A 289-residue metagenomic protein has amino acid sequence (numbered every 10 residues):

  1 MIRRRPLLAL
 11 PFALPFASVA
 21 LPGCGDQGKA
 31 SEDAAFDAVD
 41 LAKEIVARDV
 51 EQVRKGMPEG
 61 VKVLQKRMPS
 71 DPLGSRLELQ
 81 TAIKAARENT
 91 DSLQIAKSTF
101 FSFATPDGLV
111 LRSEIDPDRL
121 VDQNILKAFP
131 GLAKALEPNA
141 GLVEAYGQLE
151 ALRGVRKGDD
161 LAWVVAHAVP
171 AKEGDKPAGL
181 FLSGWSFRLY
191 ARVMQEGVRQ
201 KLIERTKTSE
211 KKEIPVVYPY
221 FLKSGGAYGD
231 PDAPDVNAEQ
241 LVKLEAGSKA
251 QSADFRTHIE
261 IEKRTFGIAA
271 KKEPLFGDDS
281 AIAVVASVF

Functional and structural regions predicted by a protein language model:
R4-L8: N-terminal export leaders
P11-V19: Bacterial N-terminal signal peptides
C24-L77, I95, D160-V165, P177 (+3 more regions): Juxtamembrane extracytoplasmic/periplasmic/luminal helical "stalk" adjacent to the first N-terminal
Q80, G158-L202, A269-K271, D278-F289: Conserved beta-strands of PAS-like sensory domains
Q80-I95, E173, L180-G229: Solvent-exposed, extracytoplasmic
N89-A140, G154-V155, S224-K243: Extracellular/periplasmic ligand-sensing ectodomains of membrane signal-transduction proteins
S113-S183, H258-E262: Extracytoplasmic/periplasmic ligand-binding sensor regions of membrane-associated signaling proteins
P234-F289: Extracellular/periplasmic juxtamembrane segments that couple receptor/chemosensory ectodomains to their
